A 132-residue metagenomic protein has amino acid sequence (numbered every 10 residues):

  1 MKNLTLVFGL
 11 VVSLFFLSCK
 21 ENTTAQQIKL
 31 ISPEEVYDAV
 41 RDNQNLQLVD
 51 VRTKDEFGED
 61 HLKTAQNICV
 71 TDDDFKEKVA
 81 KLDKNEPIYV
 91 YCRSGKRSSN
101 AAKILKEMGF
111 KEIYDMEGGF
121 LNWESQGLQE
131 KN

Functional and structural regions predicted by a protein language model:
K2-G9, F16-A39, N45-L46, D55-P87 (+1 more regions): Rhodanese-like catalytic fold shared by cysteine-dependent sulfurtransferases and DSP/PTP-type phosphatases
L48-D50: Structural scaffold elements adjacent to functional motifs in cytosolic proteins
